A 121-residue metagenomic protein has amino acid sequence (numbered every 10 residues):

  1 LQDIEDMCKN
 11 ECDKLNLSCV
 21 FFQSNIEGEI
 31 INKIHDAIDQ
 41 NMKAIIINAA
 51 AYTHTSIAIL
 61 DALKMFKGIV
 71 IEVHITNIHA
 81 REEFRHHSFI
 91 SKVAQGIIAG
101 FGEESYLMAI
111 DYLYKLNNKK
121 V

Functional and structural regions predicted by a protein language model:
L1-L15: Glycine-rich phosphate/diphosphate-binding loop of Rossmann-like nucleotide-binding domains
S18-G28: Short beta->alpha junction loops
V20-F22, I46, I71-V73, G96-I98: Hydrophobic/aromatic beta-strand patches that form the interior of the parallel beta-sheet core in alpha/beta enzyme
N32-N41: Short, well-structured alpha-helical segments in soluble
N41-H79: Mid-chain, well-packed structural core segment of small domains
I75-F89: Mobile beta-alpha loop/short-helix "lid" or hinge segments that flank ligand
R85-E103: Short beta-strand elements at the ligand-binding edges of bilobed clamshell
A99-V121: A charged, well-structured terminal subsegment
